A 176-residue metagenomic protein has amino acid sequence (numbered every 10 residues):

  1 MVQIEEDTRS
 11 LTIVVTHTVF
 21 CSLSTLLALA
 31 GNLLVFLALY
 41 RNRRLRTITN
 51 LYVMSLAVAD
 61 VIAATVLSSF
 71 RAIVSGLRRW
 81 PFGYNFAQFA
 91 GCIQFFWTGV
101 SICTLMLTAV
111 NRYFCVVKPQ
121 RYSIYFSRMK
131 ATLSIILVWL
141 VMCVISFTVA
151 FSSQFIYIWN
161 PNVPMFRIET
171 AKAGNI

Functional and structural regions predicted by a protein language model:
M1-D7, R79-F95, S123-M129, C143-I176: Loop architecture of class A 7-transmembrane GPCRs
V2-L27, L34-A38: Glycine/proline-rich, flexible active-site/cofactor-binding loop segments that harbor closely spaced acidic
S10-S22, I48-T108, C115-Y125: Extracellular TM2-ECL1-early TM3 structural module of rhodopsin-like
V19, A30-R41, S69-R79, L107-V117 (+1 more regions): Structural signature of transmembrane alpha-helix termini at the membrane-water interface
V19, L26, A30-L33, T65 (+3 more regions): Generic alpha-helical transmembrane segments of integral inner-membrane proteins, especially permease/transport modules
V53, A131-I136: Hydrophobic alpha-helical transmembrane segments
